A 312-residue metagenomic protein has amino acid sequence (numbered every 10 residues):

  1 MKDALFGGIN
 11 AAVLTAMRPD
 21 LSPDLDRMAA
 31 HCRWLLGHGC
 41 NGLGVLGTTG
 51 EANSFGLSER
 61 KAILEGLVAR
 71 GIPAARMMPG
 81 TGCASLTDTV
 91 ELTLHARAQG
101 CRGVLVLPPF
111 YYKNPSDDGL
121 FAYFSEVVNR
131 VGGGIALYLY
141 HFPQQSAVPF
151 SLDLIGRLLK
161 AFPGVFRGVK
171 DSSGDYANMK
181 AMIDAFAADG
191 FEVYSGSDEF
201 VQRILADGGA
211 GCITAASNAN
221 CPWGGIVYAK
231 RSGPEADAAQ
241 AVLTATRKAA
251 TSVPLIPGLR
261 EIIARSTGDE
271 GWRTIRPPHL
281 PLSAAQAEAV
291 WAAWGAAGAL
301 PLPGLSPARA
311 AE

Functional and structural regions predicted by a protein language model:
K2-P149, G304: Active-site beta->alpha loop and helix N-cap motifs at the rims of alpha/beta catalytic domains
L21, N53, G82, G190-F191 (+2 more regions): A generic secondary-structure micro-motif detector that highlights 1-2 residue hydrophobic/ambivalent hotspots embedded
M28, R60, L64, T89 (+7 more regions): A general structural signal for well-ordered alpha-helical segments in protein cores
A30, A62, R157, A238-A239 (+1 more regions): Short, solvent-exposed alpha-helical surface patches in well-structured domains
E51-A52, Y112-K113, D175, Q202 (+2 more regions): Short secondary-structure capping/turn micro-motifs that flank functional sites
V128, G132-I135, F142-V253: Catalytic alpha/beta core domains of metabolic enzymes, predominantly
Q202-E312: Structured C-terminal cap/extension of enzyme domains
